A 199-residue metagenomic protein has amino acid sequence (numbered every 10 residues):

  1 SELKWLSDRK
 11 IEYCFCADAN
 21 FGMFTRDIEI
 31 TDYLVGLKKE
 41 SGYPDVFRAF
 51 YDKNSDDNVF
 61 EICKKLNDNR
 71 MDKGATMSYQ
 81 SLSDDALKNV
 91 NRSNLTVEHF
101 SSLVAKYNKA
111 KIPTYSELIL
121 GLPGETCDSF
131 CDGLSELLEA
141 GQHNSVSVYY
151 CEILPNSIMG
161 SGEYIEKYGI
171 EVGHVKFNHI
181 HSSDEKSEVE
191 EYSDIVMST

Functional and structural regions predicted by a protein language model:
E2-Y115, L120-L122: Conserved SAM/AdoMet-binding glycine-rich loop
F24-T25, Q80, D84-N91, L120-D128 (+1 more regions): Flexible glycine/acidic-rich beta-alpha junction loops that bind and position SAM and/or redox cofactors in anaerobic
D32-Y33, G133-L134, E163-K167: Short, hinge-like loop/turn segments at secondary-structure boundaries
A49, L134-L137, V148: Phosphate/diphosphate-binding loops
V59-C63, P123-E139: Catalytic cores of alpha/beta
D68-N69, E139-H143: Intrinsically disordered, low-complexity coil segments
